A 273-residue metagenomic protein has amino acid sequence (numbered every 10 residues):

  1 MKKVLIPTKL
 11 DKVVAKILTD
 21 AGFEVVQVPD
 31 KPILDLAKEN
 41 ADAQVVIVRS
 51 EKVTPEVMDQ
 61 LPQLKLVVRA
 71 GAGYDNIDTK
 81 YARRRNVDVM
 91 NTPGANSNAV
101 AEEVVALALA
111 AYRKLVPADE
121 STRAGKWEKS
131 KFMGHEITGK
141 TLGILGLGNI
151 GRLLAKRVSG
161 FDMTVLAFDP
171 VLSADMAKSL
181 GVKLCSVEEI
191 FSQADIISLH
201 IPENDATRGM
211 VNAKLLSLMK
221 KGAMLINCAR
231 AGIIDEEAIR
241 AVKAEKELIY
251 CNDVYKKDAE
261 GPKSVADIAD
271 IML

Functional and structural regions predicted by a protein language model:
M1, L64, T138-T141, G222: Phosphate-coordination loops involved in phosphoryl transfer and adenosine-cofactor binding
M1-M90, N212: An N-terminal-biased, well-structured beta-alpha scaffold segment characteristic of Rossmann-like dinucleotide-binding
K2, I17, R83, M90-E103 (+2 more regions): C-terminal helix-to-coil terminal segments
E24, D88, T141-G143, T164 (+3 more regions): Structural signature of beta-strand start/N-cap positions in the alpha/beta core of ABC transporter nucleotide-binding
Q44-V45, L66, I196, M224 (+2 more regions): Short, Asp-centered acidic motifs that coordinate Mg2+ and/or phosphate in catalytic or ligand-binding sites
T54-M58, P170-V265: Rossmann-like adenosine-cofactor binding region
R85-V87, P93-T141, L153-K156, G160: Phosphate-binding beta-alpha-beta segment of Rossmann-like dinucleotide-binding domains, i.e., the NAD(P)
L147-G148: Glycine-rich Rossmann-fold phosphate-binding loop(s) that bind the pyrophosphate of adenine dinucleotide cofactors
